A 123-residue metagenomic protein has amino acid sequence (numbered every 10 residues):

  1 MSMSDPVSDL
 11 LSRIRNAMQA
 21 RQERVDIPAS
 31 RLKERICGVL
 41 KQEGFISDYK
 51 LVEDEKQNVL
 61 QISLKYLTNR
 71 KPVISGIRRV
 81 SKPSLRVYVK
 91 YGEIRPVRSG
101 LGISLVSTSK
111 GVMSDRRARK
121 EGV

Functional and structural regions predicted by a protein language model:
M1-V123: Core subunits and conserved enzymes of cellular information-processing and envelope-translocation systems across
